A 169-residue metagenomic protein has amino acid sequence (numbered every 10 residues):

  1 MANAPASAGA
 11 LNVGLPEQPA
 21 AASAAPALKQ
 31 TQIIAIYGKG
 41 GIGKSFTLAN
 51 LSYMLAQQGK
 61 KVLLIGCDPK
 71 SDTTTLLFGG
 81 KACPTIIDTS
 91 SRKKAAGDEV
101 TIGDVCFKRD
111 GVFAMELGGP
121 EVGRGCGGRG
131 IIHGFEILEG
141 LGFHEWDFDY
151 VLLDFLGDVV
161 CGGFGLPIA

Functional and structural regions predicted by a protein language model:
M1-L15: N-terminal acidic, proline/glycine-rich, low-complexity intrinsically disordered segments
G14-A27: Pre-Walker A adenine-sensing motif
A24-P26, Q30-I34, Q57-K61, C67-F155 (+1 more regions): Nucleotide-state-sensitive switch-loop elements of NTP-binding domains
Y37: The feature captures the beta-strand-to-loop junction immediately N-terminal to the Walker
G40: The conserved Walker
K44: Conserved lysine of the Walker
T47, L51: Hydrophobic positions on the alpha1 helix immediately C-terminal to the Walker A/P-loop
A56, A169: Gly/Ala-rich phosphate-binding loop of Rossmann-like dinucleotide-binding domains, activating on the conserved
